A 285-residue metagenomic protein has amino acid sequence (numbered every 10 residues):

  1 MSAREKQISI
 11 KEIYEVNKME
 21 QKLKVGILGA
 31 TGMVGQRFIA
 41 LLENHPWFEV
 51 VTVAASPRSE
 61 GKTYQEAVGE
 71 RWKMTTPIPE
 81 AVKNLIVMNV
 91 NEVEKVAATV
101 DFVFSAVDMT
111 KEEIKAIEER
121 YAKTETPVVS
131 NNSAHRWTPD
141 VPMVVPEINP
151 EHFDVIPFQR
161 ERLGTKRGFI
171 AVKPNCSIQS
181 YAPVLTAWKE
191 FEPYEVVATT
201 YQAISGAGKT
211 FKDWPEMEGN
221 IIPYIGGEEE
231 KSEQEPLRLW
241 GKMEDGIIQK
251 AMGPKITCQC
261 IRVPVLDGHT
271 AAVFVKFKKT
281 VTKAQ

Functional and structural regions predicted by a protein language model:
A3-R4, I10-P223, K255, K283-A284: N-terminal Rossmann-like NAD(P) cofactor-binding subdomain of oxidoreductases, focused on the glycine-rich
S205-Q285: Charged docking surfaces used in two-component/phosphorelay signaling
